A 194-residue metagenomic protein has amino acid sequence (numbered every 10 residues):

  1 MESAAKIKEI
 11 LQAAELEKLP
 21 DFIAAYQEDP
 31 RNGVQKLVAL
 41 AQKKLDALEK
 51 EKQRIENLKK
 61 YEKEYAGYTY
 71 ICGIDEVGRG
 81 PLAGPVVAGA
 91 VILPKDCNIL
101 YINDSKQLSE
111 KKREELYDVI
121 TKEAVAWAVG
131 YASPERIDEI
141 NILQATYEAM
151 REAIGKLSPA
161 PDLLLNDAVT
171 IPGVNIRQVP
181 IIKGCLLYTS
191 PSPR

Functional and structural regions predicted by a protein language model:
K6, A13-Y61: Conserved catalytic/binding loops enriched for acidic/polar residues
D46-A83: Long amphipathic N-terminal alpha/beta scaffold segment
Y70-V77, P81-P161, A168-T170: Contiguous, small/hydrophobic- and glycine-enriched helical/loop subdomains that border and often "cap" functional
C72, Q178-K183: Short pre-catalytic strand/loop immediately N-terminal to key active-site residues, enriched for Gly-Thr
V129-Y131, P180, T189: Structural signal for conserved beta-strand scaffold positions within catalytic alpha/beta enzyme cores
T170-I176: Short loop/helix-cap segments at secondary-structure boundaries that form the rim of catalytic
Y188-R194: Conserved small/polar residues in nucleotide/adenosyl-binding loops
